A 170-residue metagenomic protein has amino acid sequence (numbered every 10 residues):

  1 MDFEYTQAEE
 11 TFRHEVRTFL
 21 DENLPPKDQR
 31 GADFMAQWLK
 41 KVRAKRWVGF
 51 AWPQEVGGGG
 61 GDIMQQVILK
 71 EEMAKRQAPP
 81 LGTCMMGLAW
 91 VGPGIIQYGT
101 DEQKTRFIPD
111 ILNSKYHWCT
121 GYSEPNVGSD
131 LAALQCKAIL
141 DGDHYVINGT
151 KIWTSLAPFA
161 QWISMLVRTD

Functional and structural regions predicted by a protein language model:
M1-M86, E102-N113, N126: Amphipathic, small/basic residue-rich leader segments at the start of a protein or domain
G61-D62, D130-A132, L156-Q161: Short glycine/proline-enriched turns and hinge-like loops at secondary-structure junctions
A89-Y98: Helix-loop "lid/cap" segments that line or gate small-molecule binding pockets
Y98-G99, L140: Cytochrome P450
S114-Y122, L166: A short, Trp-centered hydrophobic/proline-enriched beta-strand micro-motif
S129-D130, Y145: Hydrophobic, small-residue-rich alpha-helical packing segments that form membrane-like cores
C136-A138: A structural signal for short hydrophobic beta-strand segments in well-ordered beta-sheet cores
D143-H144, N148-D170: A short core secondary-structure module
